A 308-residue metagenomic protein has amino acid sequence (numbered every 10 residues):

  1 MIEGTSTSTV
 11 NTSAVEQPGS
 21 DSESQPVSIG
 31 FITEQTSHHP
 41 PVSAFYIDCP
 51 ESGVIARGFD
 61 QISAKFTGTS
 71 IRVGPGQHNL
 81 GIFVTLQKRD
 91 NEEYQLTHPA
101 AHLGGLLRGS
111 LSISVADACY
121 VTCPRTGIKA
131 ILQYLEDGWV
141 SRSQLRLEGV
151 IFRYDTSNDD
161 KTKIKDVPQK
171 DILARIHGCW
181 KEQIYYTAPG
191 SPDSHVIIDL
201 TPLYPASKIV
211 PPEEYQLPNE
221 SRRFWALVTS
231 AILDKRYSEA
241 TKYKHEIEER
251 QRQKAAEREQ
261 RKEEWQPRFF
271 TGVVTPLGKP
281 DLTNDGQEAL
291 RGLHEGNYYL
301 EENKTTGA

Functional and structural regions predicted by a protein language model:
M1-A308: Extended acidic, Ser/Thr- and Pro-enriched interaction/regulatory segments
